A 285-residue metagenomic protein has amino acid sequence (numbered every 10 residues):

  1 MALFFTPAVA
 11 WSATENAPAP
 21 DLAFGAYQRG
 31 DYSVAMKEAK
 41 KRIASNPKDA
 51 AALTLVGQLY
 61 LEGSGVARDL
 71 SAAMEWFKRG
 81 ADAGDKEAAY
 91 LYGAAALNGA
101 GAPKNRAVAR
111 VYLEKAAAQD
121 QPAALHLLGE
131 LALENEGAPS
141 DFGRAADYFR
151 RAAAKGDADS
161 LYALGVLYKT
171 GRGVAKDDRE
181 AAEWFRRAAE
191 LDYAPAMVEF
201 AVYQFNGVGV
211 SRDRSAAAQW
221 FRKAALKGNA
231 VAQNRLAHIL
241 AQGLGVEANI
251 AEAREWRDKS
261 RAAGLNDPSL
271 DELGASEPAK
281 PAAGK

Functional and structural regions predicted by a protein language model:
L3-S45, A51-T54, Q58, N266 (+3 more regions): N-terminal leader/linker segments that initiate helical-solenoid repeat arrays
N16, R235, A241-K285: Terminal, low-structured helical/coil segments at or just beyond the last alpha-helical repeat
A19-A26, E38-R42, L53-E62, A89 (+7 more regions): Hydrophobic face of amphipathic alpha-helices that form TPR/SEL1-like repeat modules and related alpha-solenoid
G30-K37, A67-W76, P103-Y112, P139-Y148 (+3 more regions): Structural signature of tandem alpha-helical TPR/SEL1-like repeats, specifically the intra-repeat loop/turn
D31, S45-D49, E62-S64, A83-K86 (+15 more regions): Short helix-capping/linker turns of helical repeat alpha-solenoids
K41-R42, R79-G80, K115-A116, R151-A152 (+3 more regions): Canonical positions in the second alpha-helix
R68-E134: A generic tandem-repeat structural signature
